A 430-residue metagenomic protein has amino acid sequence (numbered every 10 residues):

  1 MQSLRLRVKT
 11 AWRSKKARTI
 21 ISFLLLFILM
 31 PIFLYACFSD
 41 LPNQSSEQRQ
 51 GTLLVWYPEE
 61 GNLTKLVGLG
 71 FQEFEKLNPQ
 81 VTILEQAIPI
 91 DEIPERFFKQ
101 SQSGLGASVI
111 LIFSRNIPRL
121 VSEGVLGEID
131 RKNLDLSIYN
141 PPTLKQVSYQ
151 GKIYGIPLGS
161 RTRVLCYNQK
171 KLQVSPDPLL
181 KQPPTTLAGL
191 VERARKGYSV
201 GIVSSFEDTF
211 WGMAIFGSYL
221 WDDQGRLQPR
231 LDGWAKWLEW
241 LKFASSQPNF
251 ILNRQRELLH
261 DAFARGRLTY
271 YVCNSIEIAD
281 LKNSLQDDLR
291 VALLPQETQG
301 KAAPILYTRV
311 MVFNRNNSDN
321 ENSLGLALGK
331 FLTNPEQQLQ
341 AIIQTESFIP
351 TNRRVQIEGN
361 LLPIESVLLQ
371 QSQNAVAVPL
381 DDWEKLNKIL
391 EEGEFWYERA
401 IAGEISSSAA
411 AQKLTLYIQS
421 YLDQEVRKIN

Functional and structural regions predicted by a protein language model:
M1-N116, L416-N430: Conserved N-terminal structural module of periplasmic/extracytoplasmic solute-binding proteins
N78-Y139, S175-P176, A262, T269-Y270 (+2 more regions): Extracytoplasmic "Venus flytrap"/periplasmic binding protein-like
F113-C166, R290-A292: Hinge/lid segment of periplasmic solute-binding proteins
N116-L120, A264, C273-D288: A ligand-binding cleft/hinge motif common to bilobed small-molecule-binding domains
Y154-L158, R163, T186-A235, L268: Extracytoplasmic/periplasmic solute-binding protein
A194, G225-R256: Glycine-centered hinge/linker elements that transmit conformational signals in sensory and ligand-binding systems
N283-I349: Extracytoplasmic/periplasmic substrate-recognition and gating elements
I342-R399, D423-N430: Long, aromatic- and glycine/proline-rich binding clefts that accommodate carbohydrate-like moieties
